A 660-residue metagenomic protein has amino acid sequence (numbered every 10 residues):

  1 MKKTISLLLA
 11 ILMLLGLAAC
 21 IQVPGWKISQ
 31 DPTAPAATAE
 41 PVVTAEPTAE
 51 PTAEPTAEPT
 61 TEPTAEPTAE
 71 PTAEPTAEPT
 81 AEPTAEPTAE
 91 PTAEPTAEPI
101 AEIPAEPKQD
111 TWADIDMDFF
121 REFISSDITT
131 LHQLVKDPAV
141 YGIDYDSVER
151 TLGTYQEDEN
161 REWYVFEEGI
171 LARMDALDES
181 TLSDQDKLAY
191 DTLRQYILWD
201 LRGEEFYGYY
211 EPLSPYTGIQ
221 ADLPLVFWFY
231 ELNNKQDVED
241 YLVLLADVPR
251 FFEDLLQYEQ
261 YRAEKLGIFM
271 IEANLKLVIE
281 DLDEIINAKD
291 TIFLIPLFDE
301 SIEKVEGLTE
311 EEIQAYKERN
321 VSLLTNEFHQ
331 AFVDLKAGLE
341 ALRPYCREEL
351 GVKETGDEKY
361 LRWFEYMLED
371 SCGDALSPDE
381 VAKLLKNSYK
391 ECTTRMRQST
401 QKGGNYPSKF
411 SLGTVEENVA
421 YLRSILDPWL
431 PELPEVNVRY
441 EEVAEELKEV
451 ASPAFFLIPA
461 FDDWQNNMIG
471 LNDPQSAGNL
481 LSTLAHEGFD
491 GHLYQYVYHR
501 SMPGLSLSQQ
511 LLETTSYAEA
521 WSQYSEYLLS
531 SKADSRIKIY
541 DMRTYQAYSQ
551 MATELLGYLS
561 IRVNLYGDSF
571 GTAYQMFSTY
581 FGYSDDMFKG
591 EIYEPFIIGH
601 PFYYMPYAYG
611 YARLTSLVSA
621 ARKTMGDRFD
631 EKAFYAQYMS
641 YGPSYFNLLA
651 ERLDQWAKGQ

Functional and structural regions predicted by a protein language model:
M1-L9: Positively charged n-region of N-terminal signal peptides that target proteins for export
L9, P32, E46-P47, P107: N-terminal regions of proteins, emphasizing targeting and processing segments when present
G16-A19: C-terminal motif of bacterial Sec signal peptides marking the signal peptidase cleavage site
I21-V23: Bacterial signal peptide processing site
G25-A39: Extracytoplasmic/lumenal low-complexity Ser/Thr/Pro-rich segments of cell-envelope proteins
T38-A105: Long, intrinsically disordered low-complexity tandem-repeat segments
E106-Q660: N-terminal maturation segment of proteins
